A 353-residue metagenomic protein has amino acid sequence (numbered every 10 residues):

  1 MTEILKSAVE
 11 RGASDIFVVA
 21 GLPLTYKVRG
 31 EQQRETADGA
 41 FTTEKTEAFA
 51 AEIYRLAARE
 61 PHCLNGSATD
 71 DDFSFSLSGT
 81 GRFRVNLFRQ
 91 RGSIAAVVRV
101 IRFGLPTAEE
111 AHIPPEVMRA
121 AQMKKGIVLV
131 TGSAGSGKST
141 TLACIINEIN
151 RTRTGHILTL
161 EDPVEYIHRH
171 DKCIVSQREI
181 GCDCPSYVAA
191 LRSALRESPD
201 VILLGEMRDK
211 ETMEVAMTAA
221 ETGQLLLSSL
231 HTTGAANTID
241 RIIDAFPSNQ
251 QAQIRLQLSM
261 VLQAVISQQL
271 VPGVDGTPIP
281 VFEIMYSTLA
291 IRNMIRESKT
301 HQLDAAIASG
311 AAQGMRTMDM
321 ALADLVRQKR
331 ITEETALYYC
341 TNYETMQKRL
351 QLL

Functional and structural regions predicted by a protein language model:
M1-L353: Short, flexible helix-loop junctions that flank or precede catalytic/ligand sites
